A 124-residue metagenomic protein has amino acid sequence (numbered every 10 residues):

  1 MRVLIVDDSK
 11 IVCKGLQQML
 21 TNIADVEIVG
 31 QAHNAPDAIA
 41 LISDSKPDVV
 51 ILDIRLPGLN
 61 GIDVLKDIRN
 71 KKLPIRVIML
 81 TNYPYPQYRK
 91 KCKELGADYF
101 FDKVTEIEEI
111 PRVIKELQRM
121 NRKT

Functional and structural regions predicted by a protein language model:
D25-H33, L41: Short hydrophobic/Thr-rich beta-strand motif most characteristic of the beta2 strand and flanking loop of CheY-like
N34, N60-D63: Acidic catalytic/metal-coordinating carboxylates
S45-I51, L56: Active-site beta3 strand of CheY-like receiver
P57, Y85: The feature encodes the CheY-like receiver
I62-L73: Short amphipathic alpha-helix used as the core "switch/output" element in two-component signaling
Q87, T105-K115: C-terminal output helix
